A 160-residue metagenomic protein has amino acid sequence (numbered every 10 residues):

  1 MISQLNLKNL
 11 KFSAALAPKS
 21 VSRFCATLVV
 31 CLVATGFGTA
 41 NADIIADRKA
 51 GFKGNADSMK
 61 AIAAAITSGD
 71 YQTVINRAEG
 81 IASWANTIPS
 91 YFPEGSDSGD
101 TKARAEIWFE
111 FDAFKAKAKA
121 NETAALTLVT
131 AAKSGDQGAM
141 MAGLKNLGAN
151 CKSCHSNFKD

Functional and structural regions predicted by a protein language model:
I2-T27: Bacterial N-terminal signal peptides that target proteins for export
R23-T27, L32-A40: C-terminal segment of classical bacterial N-terminal signal peptides
G36, K145-G148: Processing junctions and N-termini across compartments
N41-N146: Extracytoplasmic c-type cytochrome modules immediately beyond a signal peptide or single-pass transmembrane anchor
L147-F158: The canonical Cys-X-X-Cys-His
